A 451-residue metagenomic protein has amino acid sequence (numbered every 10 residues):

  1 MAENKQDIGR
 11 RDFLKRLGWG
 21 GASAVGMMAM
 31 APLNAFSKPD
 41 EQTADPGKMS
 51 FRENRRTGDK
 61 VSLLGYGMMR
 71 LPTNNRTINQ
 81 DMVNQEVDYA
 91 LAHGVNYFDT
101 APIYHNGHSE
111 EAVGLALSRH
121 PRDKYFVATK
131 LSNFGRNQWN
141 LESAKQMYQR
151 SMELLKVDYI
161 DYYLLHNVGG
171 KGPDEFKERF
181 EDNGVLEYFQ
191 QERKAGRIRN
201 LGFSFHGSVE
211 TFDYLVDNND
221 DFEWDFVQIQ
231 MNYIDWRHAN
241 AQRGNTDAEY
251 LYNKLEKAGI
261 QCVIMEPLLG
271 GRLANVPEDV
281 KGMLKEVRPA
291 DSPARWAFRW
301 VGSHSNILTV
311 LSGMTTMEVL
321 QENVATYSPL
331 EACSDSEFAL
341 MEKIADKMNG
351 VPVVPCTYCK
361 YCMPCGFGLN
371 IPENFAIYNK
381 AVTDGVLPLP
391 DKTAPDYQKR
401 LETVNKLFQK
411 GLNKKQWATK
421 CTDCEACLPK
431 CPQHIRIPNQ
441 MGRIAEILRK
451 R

Functional and structural regions predicted by a protein language model:
M1-D12: N-terminal secretory signal peptides
A29-G65: C-terminal segment of N-terminal export signals and the immediately downstream linker at the start of the mature
N54, Y66, F98, V113 (+8 more regions): Conserved, mostly hydrophobic/aromatic
V61-G65, Y97, K124-A128, Y159-Y162 (+4 more regions): Structural preference for beta-strand elements that scaffold enzyme active sites
I78-A90, N140-L154, V209-V216, A294-F298: Short, acidic/polar
L155-E175: Active-site groove signature of glycoside hydrolases
V168-A376, T383-R400, P429, N439: Beta/alpha (TIM)-barrel catalytic core signal, keyed to glycine-rich beta->alpha loops juxtaposed to Asp/Glu that bind
G385-C424: Short Fe-S-cluster ligation motifs
